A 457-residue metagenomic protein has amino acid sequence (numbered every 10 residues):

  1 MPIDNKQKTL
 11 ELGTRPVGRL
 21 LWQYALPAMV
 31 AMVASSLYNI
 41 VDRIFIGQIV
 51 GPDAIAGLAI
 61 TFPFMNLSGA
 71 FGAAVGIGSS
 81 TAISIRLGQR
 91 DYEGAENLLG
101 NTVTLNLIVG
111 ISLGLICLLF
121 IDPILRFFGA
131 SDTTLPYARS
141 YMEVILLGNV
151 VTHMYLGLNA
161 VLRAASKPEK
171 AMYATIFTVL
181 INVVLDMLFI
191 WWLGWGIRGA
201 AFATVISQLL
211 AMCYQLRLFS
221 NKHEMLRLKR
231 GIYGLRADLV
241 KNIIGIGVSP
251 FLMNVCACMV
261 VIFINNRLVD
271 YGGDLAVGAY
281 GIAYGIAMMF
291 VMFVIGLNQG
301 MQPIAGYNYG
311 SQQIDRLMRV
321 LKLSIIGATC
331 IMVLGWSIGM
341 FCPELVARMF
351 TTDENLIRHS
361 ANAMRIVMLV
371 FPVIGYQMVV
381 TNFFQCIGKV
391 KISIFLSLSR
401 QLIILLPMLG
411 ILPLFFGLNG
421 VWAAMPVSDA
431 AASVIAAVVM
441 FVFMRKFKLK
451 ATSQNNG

Functional and structural regions predicted by a protein language model:
M1-A25, I83-V150, W192-G247, A305-V370 (+1 more regions): Short alpha-helical transmembrane segments in multi-pass integral membrane proteins
L12-I49, P63-G78, A82, L107-G114 (+5 more regions): N-terminal transmembrane alpha-helices
Q23-D42, V144, T178, S207-A211 (+4 more regions): Transmembrane helical elements of multi-pass membrane transporters/channels
L26, D42, S79-S80, F120-I121 (+13 more regions): Hydrophobic/aromatic residues in alpha-helical transmembrane segments
L37-A56, L125-D132, L188-G194, V255-G285 (+4 more regions): Helix-terminus/linker motif at the lipid-water interface of multi-pass membrane proteins
I55-L115, T152-A171, A279-P343, I374-S393: Small-residue-rich hydrophobic transmembrane alpha-helices
L67-A70, N182-M187, M212-L216, M288-M292 (+3 more regions): Hydrophobic transmembrane alpha-helices of multi-pass small-molecule transporters
G76, I145-R163, A174-V179, A200-C213 (+4 more regions): Short runs within selected transmembrane alpha-helices of multi-pass transporters and secretion channels
